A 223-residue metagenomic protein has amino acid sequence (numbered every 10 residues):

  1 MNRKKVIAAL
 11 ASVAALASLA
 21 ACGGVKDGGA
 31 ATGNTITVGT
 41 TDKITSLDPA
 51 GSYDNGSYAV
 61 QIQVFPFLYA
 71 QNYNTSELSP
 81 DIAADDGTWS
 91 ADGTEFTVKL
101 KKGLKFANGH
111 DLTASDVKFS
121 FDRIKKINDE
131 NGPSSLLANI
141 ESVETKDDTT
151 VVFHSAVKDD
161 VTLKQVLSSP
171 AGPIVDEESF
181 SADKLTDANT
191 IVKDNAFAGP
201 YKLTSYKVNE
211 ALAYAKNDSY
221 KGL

Functional and structural regions predicted by a protein language model:
M1-A8: Bacterial N-terminal signal peptides that target proteins for export
S18-A21: C-terminal motif of bacterial Sec signal peptides marking the signal peptidase cleavage site
G23-V25: Bacterial signal peptide processing site
T32-T45, D85, E95-V98, S120 (+3 more regions): Short, well-ordered beta-strand elements
G39-W89, D122, A196-F197: N-terminal lobe/hinge region of extracytoplasmic solute-binding protein
D85-E130, V152: Aromatic- and charge-enriched surface segment that lines or borders ligand/interaction sites
S135-F180, T204-K207: Surface-exposed binding/hinge segments that line and control ligand-binding clefts or catalytic entry sites
S168-L223: Gly/Pro-rich hinge or "lid" segments in bacterial periplasmic/extracellular proteins
